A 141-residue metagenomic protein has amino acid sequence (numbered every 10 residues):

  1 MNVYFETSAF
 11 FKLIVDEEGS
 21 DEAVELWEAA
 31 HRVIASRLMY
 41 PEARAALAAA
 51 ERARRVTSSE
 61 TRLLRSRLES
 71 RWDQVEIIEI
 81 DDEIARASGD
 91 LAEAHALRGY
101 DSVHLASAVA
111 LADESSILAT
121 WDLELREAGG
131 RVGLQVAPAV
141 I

Functional and structural regions predicted by a protein language model:
M1, A30-V33, Q74-E76, A112-I117: Short active-site oxyanion
M1-M39, A50-L63: Short, well-structured N-terminal submotif of metal-dependent ribonuclease cores
N2, L105-A106, A110-I141: Acidic, PIN/NYN-like endoribonuclease modules and their adjacent C-terminal/linker elements
A9-F10, M39, I84, H104 (+1 more regions): Alpha-helix capping/helix-boundary segments
A35, E79, G99-S102, A119-T120: Short beta-strand scaffold positions
A45-R52, V109: Short glycine/serine- and small hydrophobic-enriched flexible loop segments
L63-S66, S70-H95, S102-A106: Acidic catalytic patch
